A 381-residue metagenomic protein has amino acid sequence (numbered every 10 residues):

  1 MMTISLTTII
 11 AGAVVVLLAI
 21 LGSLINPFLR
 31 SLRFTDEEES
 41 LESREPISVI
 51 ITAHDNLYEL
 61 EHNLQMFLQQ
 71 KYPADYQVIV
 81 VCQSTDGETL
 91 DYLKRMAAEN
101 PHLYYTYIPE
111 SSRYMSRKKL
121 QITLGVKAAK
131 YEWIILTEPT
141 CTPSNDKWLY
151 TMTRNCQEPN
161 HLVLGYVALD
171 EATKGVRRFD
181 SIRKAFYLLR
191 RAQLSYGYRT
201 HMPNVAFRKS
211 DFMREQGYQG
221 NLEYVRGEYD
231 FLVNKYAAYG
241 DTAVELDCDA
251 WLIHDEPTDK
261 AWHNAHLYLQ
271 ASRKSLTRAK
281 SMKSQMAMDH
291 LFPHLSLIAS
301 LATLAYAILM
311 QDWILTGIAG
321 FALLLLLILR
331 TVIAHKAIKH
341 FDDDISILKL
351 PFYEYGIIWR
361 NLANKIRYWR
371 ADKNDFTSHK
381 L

Functional and structural regions predicted by a protein language model:
M1-L41, A334, N361: N-terminal membrane-anchoring/stem segments of glycan-assembly enzymes
E45-S48, Q77: Cell-envelope/extracellular polymer assembly enzymes that use nucleotide-activated donors
Q65-S112: Acidic donor-binding segment of Leloir-type glycosyltransferases
N100, Y104-S112, R117, Q121 (+4 more regions): Long helical/loop segments within the catalytic core of UDP-sugar-dependent glycosyltransferases, especially the large
I122, I134: Short aromatic/hydrophobic "clamp" motif used to bind/position activated sugar donors
E138-R154: Acidic donor-binding/catalytic loop of UDP-sugar-dependent glycosyltransferases, especially processive GT2
L162-L164, A168-K184, Q219-Q285: Catalytic donor/gating beta->alpha subdomain of glycosyltransferases that bind UDP-sugars
F292-N374: Membrane-embedded multi-pass helical conduit in multi-pass membrane proteins, especially envelope-biosynthetic
